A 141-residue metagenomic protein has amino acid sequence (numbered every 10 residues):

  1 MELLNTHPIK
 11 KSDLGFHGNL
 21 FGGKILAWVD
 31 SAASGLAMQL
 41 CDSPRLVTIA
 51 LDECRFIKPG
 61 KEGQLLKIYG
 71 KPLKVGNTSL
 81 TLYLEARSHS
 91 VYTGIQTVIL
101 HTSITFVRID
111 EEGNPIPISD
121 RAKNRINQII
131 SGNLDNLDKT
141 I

Functional and structural regions predicted by a protein language model:
M1-L4, K61-E62, L73-I141: HotDog/MaoC-like acyl-thioester-processing domains
H7-K10: Membrane engagement elements in two modes
D13-W28: A conserved, well-ordered hydrophobic junction motif at loop->secondary-structure transitions
A27-S31, G35: Short, residue-level hotspots on alpha-helical faces of the histone-fold and other alpha-helical interaction modules
S34-Y69, L73-V75, S79-T81, Q96-T102: Hydrophobic beta-strand-centered segment that forms part of the acyl-chain substrate-binding groove
